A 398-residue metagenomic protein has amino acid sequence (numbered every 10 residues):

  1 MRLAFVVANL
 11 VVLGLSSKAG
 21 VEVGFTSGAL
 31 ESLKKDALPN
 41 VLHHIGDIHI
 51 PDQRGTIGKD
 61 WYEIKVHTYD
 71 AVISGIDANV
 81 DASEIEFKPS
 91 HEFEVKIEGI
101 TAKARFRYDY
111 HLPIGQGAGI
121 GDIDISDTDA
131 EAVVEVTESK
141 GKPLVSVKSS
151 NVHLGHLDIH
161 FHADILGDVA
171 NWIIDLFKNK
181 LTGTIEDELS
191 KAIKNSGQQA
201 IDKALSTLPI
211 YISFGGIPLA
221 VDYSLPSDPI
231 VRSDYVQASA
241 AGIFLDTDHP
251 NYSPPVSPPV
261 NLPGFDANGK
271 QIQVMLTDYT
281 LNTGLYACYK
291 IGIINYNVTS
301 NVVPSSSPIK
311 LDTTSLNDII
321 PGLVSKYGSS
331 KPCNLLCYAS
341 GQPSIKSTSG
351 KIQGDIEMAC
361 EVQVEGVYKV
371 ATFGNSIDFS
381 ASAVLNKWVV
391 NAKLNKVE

Functional and structural regions predicted by a protein language model:
R2-F5, G14-R105, G155-E398: Extended, low-charge, aliphatic-rich alpha-helical segments
N79-S90, R105-S126, E131-V169: Flexible, glycine/threonine- and acidic-rich loop/arm segments that mediate assembly and lattice contacts in viral
